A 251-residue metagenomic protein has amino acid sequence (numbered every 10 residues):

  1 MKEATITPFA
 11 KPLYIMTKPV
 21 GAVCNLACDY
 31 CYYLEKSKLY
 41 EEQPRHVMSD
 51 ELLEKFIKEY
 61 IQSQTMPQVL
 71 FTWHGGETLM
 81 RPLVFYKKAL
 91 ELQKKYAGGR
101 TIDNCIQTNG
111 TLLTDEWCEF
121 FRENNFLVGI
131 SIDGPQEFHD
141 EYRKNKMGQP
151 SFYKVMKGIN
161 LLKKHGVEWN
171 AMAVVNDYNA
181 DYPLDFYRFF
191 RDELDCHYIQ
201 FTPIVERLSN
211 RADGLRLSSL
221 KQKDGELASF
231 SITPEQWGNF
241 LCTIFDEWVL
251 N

Functional and structural regions predicted by a protein language model:
K2-E119, E123-N124: Conserved alpha-helical substructure of the radical SAM core
I15, V69-F71, N104-I106, V128-I130 (+2 more regions): Hydrophobic faces of well-ordered beta-strands that scaffold small-molecule active sites in alpha/beta enzyme cores
C24-Y32, N125-I130, L194-F201: Short coil-to-beta-strand
S37-L39, G76-M80, G110-D115, L127-G148 (+4 more regions): Conserved radical SAM core fold
P44-E51, R81-V84, R143-P150, I232-N239: Alpha-helix N-cap and loop-to-helix initiation/capping positions
K55, E59-S63, L92-K95, G158-L161 (+2 more regions): A generic secondary-structure signal
E91, C118-N125, M147, R188-L194: Short, surface-exposed basic-aromatic patches at helix termini and helix-loop junctions that form
K146-Y153, N160, K164-N251: Radical SAM enzyme [4Fe-4S]-AdoMet core and its adjacent flexible, acidic and glycine-rich loops/tails across
